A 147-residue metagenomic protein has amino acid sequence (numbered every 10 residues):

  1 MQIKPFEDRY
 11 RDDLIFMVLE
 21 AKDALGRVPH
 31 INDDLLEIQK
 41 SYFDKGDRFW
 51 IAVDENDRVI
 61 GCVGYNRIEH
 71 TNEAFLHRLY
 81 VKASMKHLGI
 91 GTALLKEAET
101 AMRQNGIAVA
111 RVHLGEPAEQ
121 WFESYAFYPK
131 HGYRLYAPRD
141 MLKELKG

Functional and structural regions predicted by a protein language model:
M1-Q2: Extreme N-terminal starter segment of soluble prokaryotic enzymes
P5-H77, K82, L95-K96, A101 (+1 more regions): Acetyl-CoA-dependent GNAT
V53-E55, E144-G147: Active-site beta-strand termini and strand-to-loop segments that position acidic
K82-L88, T100, E116: Active-site acidic-Proline motif in GNAT/NAT acetyltransferases
K86, R111-S124, L142-K146: Conserved beta-strand-loop-alpha-helix junction that forms the acyl-donor binding cleft
T92: Residues forming the Rossmann-fold NAD(P)(H) cofactor-binding site
L95, M102-E116: Conserved GNAT acetyl-CoA-binding A-motif
Y128, Y133: Conserved active-site tyrosine of GNAT-family acetyltransferases
